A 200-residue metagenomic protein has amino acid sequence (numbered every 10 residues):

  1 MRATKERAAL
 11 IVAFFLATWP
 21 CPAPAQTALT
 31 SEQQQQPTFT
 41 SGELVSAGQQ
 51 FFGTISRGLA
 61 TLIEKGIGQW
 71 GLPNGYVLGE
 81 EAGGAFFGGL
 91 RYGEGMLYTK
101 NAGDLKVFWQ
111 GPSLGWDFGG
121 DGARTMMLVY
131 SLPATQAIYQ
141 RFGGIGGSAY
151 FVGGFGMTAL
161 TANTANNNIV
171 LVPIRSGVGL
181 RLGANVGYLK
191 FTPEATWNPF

Functional and structural regions predicted by a protein language model:
M1-L10: Bacterial N-terminal signal peptides that target proteins for export
T4, P24-T27: Elongated, non-catalytic scaffold/linker segments and compositionally distinctive motifs
P20-P22: N-terminal signal peptide c-region/cleavage motif recognized by signal peptidases
Q26-F200: Small-residue-enriched, tightly packed secondary-structure blocks
